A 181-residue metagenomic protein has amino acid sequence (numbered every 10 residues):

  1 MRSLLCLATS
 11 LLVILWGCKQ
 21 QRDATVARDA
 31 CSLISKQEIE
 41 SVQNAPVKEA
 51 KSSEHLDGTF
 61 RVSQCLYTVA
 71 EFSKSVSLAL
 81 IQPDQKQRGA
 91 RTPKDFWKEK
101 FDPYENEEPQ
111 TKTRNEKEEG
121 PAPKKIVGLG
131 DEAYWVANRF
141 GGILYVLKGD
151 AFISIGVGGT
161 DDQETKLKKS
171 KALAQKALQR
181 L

Functional and structural regions predicted by a protein language model:
M1-L4: Positively charged n-region of N-terminal signal peptides that target proteins for export
C6-I14: Bacterial N-terminal signal peptides
A8, Q110-K112, E164: Intrinsically disordered/low-complexity terminal segments and short unstructured peptides
W16-G17, L129: Compositionally biased, intrinsically disordered low-complexity segments
C18-F72, L167-R180: N-terminal "mature-domain start" segment
A24-V26, S32, E40, R114-L181: A short, solvent-exposed beta-edge/loop patch
S41-V42, P46-V136: Short, solvent-exposed recognition patches
